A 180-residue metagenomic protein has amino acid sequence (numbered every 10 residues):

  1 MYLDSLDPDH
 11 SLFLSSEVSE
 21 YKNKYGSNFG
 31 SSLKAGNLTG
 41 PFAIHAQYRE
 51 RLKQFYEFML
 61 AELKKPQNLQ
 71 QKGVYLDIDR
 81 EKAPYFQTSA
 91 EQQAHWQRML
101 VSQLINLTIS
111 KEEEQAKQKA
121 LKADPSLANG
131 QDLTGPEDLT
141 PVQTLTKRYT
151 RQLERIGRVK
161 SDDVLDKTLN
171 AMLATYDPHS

Functional and structural regions predicted by a protein language model:
M1-S180: Flexible, low-complexity junctional segments that flank or bridge functional domains
